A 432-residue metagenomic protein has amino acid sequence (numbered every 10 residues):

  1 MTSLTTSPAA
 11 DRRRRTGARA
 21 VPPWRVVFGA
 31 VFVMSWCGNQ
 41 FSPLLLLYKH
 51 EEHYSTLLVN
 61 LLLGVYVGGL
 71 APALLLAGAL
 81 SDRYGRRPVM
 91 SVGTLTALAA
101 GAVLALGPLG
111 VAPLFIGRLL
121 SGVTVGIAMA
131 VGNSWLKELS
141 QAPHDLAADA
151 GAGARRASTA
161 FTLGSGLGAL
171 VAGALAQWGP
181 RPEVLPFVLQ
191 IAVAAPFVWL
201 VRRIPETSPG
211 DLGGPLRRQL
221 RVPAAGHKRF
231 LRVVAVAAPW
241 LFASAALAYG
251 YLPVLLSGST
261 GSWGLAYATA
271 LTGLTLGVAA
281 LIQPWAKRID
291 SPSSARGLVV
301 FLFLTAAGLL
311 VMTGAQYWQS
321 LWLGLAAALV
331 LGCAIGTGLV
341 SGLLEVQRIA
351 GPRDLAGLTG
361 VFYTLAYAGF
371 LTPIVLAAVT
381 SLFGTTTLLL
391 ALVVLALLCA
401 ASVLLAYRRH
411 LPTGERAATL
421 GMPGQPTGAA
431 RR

Functional and structural regions predicted by a protein language model:
L61-G78, M129, N133, G273-W285: Central cavity-lining transmembrane alpha-helices of secondary-active solute carriers, predominantly the Major
A71-L109: Conserved MFS/SLC helix-loop-helix module at the cytosolic interface between two early adjacent transmembrane helices
A112-A128, W322-T337: Hydrophobic core of transmembrane alpha-helices in multi-pass small-molecule transporters, especially MFS/SLC-type
G117-T159: Cytoplasmic helix-loop-helix junction between adjacent transmembrane helices in 12-TM secondary transporters
A152-R202: Helix-loop-helix hairpin linking two adjacent transmembrane segments in secondary transporters
Y267-S291, L304-G308: Transmembrane alpha-helices of Major Facilitator/SLC transporters
A295-V340: C-terminal transmembrane helical hairpin of 12-TM major facilitator-type secondary transporters
I335, S341-L388, L392: A late C-terminal transmembrane helix in Major Facilitator Superfamily
